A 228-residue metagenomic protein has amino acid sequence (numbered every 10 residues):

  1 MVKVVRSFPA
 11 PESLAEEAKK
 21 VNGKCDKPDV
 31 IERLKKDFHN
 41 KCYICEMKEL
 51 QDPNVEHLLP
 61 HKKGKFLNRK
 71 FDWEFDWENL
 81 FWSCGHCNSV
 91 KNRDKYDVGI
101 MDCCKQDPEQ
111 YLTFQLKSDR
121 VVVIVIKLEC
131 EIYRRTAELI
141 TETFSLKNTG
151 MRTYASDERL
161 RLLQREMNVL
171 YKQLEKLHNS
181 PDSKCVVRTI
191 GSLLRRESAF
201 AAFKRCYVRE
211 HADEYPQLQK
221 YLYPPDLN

Functional and structural regions predicted by a protein language model:
M1-K41, G64-F75, L170-Y171: Short, charged surface segments at domain edges that flank catalytic/cofactor-binding sites
M1-V4, I132-Y133, F203: Intrinsically disordered, low-complexity sequence elements enriched in Ser/Thr/Gly/Pro
I44-S83, K91-L112: Histidine-centered nuclease catalytic patch
D72-S83, L116-K127, K204-D213: Short, Lys/Arg-enriched charge-dense amphipathic segments
K91-L177: Domain-level detector of nuclease and nuclease-like folds in predominantly extracellular/periplasmic contexts
A137-N228: C-terminal, charged low-complexity interaction regions
